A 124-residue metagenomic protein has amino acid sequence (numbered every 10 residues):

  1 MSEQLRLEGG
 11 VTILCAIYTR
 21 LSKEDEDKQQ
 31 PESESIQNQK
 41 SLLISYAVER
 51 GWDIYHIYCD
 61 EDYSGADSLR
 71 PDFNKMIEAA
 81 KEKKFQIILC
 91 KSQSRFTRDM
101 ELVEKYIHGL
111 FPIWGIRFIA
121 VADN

Functional and structural regions predicted by a protein language model:
M1-N124: Short, structured surface patches at the beginning of a domain
